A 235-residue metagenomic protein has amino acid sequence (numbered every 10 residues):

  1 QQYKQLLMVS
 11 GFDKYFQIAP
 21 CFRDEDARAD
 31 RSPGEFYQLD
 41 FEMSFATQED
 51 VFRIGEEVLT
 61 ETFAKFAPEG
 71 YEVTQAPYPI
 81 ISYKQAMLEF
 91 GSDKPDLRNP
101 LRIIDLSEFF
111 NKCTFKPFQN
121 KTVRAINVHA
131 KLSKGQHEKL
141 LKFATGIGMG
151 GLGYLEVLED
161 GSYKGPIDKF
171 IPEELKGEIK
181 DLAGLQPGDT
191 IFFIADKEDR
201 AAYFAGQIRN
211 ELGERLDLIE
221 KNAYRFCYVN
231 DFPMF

Functional and structural regions predicted by a protein language model:
Q1-F235: Class II aminoacyl-tRNA synthetase catalytic cores and aaRS-like
